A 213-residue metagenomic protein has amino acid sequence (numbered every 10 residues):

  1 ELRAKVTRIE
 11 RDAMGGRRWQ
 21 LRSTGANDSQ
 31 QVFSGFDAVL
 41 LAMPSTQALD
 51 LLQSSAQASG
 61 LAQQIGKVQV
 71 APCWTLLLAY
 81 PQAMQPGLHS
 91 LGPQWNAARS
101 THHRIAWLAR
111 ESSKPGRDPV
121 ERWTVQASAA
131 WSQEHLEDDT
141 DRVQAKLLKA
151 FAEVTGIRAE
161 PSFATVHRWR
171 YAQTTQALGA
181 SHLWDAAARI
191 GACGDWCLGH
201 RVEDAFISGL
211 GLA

Functional and structural regions predicted by a protein language model:
L2-W19: A conserved short coil-to-beta-strand element within the FAD-binding core of flavoproteins
T7, S45-A48, A83, S113-P115 (+3 more regions): Short, solvent-exposed loop/turn segments at secondary-structure junctions
R11, D50-L52, Q176, V202-E203: Short glycine-/acidic-enriched loop or helix-start segments at secondary-structure transitions that form or flank
Q20-A26: Short beta-strand segments that buttress and anchor functional surface loops
S29-G92, I157-A159: Central helical "cap/lid" subdomain
L77-Q85, H89-H135, R142, K146-T155: Active-site substrate-recognition segment that forms the wall of the catalytic cavity or substrate channel
D118-A213: Conserved flavin/dinucleotide-binding core of flavoenzymes
